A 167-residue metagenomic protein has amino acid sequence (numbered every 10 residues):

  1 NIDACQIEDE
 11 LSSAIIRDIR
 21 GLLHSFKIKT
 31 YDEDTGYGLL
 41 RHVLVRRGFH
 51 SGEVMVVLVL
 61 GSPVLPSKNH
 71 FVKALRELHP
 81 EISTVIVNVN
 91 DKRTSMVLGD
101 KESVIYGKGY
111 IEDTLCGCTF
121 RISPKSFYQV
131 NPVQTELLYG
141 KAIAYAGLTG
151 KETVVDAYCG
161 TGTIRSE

Functional and structural regions predicted by a protein language model:
N1-E167: Accessory RNA-recognition modules of RNA-modification enzymes
